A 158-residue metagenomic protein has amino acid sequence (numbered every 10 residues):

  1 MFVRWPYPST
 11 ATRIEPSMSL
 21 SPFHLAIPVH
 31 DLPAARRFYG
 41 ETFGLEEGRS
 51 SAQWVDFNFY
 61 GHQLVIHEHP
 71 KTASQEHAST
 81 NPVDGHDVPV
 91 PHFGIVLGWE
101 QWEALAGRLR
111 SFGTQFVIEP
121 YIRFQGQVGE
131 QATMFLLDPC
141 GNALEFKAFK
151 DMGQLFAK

Functional and structural regions predicted by a protein language model:
T10-T12: Ala/Thr-enriched low-complexity intrinsically disordered regions
P16-F23, E46-W99, E103-L137, A148-K158: Vicinal oxygen chelate
V29-D31, V128: Conserved beta-strand-loop-alpha-helix junction that forms the acyl-donor binding cleft
A35-G40, L109, G141: Conserved active-site tyrosine of GNAT-family acetyltransferases
A143-F146: Short glycine-/small-residue motifs
